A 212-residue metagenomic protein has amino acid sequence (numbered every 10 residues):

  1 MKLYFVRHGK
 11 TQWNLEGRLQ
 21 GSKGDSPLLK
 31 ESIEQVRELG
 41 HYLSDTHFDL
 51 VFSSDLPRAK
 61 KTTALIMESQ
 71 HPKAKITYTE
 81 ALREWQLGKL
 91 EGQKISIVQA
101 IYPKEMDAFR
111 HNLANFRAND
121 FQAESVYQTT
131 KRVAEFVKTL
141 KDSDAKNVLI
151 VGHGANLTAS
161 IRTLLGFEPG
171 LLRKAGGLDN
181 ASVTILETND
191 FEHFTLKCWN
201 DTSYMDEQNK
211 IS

Functional and structural regions predicted by a protein language model:
M1-Y4: Extreme N-terminal starter segment of soluble prokaryotic enzymes
G9, G154, T202: Active-site metal-binding loops of divalent metal-dependent hydrolases
K10-I66, F121-V133: Loop-to-helix element that buttresses phosphate recognition and phosphoryl-transfer chemistry
E38-D107: Phosphate-coordination/substrate-recognition cap region in phosphate-metabolizing enzymes
D45-H47, L140-K146: Glycine-rich phosphate-binding loop signature in dinucleotide/nucleotide-binding domains
S54-L56, A81, V151-A155, W199: Short, well-ordered beta-to-alpha junction loops that form the rim of enzyme active sites and present histidine/acidic
P72, L87-A100, D144-K146, R162-S212: Acidic, low-complexity terminal tails and accessory targeting/binding regions of phosphate-metabolizing enzymes
D107-Q128: Short glycine/proline- and acidic residue-enriched helix-loop micro-motifs that form flexible lids or anion-recognition
